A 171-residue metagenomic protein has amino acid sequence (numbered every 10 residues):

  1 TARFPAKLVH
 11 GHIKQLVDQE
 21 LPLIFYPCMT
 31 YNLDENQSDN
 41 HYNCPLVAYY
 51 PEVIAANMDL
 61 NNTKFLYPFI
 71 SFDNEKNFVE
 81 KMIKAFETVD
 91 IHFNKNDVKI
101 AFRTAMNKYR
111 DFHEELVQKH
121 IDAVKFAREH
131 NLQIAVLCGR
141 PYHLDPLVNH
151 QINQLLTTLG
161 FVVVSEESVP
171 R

Functional and structural regions predicted by a protein language model:
T1-R171: An N-terminal assembly and electron-transfer interface module characteristic of large anaerobic redox and radical
